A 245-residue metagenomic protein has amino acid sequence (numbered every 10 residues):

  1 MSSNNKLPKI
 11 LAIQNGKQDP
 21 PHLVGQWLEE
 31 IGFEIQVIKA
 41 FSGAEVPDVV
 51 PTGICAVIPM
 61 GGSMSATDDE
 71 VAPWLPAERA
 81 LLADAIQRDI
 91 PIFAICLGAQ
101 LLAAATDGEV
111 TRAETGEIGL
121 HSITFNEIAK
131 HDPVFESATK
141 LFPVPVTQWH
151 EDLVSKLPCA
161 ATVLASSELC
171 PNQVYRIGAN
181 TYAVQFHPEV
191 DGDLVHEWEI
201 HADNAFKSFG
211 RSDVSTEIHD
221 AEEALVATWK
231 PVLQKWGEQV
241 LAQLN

Functional and structural regions predicted by a protein language model:
M1-I90, K207-N245: N-terminal beta1-alpha1 cap of cysteine-dependent amidohydrolase-like domains
P21-L23, P47, D68-E70, A103-A105 (+3 more regions): Short glycine-/acidic-enriched loop or helix-start segments at secondary-structure transitions that form or flank
G61-S65, G98, E189: Short glycine-rich anion-binding loops that position phosphate/pyrophosphate groups of nucleotides and phosphorylated
A85-E109: Catalytic nucleophile loop
T106-D193: Pocket-forming structural segment of enzyme catalytic cores
T162-A165, C170-N245: C-terminal and late-domain segments of enzyme folds
